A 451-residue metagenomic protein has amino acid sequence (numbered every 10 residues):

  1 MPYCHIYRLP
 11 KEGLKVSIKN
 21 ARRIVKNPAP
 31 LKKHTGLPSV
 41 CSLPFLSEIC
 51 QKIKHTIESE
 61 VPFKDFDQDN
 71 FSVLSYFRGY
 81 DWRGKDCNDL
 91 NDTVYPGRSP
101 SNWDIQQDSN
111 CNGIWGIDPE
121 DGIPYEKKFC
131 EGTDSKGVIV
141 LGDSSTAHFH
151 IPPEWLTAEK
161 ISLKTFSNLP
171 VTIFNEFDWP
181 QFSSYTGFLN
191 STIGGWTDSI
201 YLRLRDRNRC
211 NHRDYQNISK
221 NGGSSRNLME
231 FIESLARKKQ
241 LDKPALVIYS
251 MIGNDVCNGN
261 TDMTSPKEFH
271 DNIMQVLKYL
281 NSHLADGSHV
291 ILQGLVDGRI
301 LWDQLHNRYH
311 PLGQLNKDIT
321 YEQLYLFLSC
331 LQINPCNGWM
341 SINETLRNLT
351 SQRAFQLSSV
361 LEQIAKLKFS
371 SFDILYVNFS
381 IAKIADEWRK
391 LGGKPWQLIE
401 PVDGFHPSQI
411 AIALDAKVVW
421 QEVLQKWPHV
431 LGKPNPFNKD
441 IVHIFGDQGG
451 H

Functional and structural regions predicted by a protein language model:
Y3, R8-G132: Extracellular calcium-associated, cysteine-rich motifs in secreted modular proteins
C111, S135, K243-P244: Local beta-strand N-terminus motif with an aromatic residue
G137-L141, V247: Conserved beta-strand elements of the Class I
L141-G142, A147, I218, Q293: Short hydrophobic segments within beta-strands
T146-P152, S225-L228: Short, solvent-exposed loop/turn elements at domain surfaces
P153-S162: Short Gly/aromatic-enriched secondary-structure transition segments
I161-K278: Conserved SGNH/GDSL esterase-like catalytic core that processes O-acyl groups on lipids and polysaccharides
N227-P436, D440-D447, H451: Alpha-helical cap/lid subdomain in secreted, periplasmic, or secretory-pathway luminal O-acyl-processing enzymes
